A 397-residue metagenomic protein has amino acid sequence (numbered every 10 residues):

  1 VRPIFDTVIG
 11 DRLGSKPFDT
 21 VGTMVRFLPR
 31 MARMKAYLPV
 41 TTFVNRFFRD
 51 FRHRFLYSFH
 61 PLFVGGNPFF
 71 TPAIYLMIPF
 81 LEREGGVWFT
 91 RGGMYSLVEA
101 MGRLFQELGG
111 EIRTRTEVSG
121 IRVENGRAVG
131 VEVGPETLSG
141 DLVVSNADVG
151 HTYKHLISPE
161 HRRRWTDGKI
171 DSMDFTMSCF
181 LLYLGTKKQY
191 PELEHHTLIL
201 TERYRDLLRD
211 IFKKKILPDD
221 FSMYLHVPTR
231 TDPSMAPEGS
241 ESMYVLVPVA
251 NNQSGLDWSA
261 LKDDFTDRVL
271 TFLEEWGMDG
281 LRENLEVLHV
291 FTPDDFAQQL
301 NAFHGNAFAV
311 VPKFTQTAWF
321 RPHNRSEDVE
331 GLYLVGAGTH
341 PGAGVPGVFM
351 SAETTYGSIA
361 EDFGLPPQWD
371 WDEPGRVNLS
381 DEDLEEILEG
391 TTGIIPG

Functional and structural regions predicted by a protein language model:
V1-F70: Rossmann-like flavin
D50-V64, P218-H226, D279-P341: A glycine-rich dinucleotide-binding beta-alpha-beta segment and adjacent secondary-structure elements that constitute
M77-G134: Helical element adjacent to the flavin cofactor pocket in flavoenzyme catalytic cores
E111-I112, T116-V133, V287-A302, P374-V377: Beta-rich nucleic-acid/ligand-interaction surfaces
E117, V123, E361-G397: Active-site-proximal substrate-binding core of FAD-dependent oxidoreductases
S119-P237: Mid-domain catalytic core of redox enzymes that form a hydrophobic substrate pocket/lid adjacent to a catalytic redox
K187-A297: C-terminal segments that line or cap access tunnels to active or ligand-binding sites in enzymes and enzyme-associated
A337-I359: A conserved FAD-binding loop/helix module that cradles the flavin
